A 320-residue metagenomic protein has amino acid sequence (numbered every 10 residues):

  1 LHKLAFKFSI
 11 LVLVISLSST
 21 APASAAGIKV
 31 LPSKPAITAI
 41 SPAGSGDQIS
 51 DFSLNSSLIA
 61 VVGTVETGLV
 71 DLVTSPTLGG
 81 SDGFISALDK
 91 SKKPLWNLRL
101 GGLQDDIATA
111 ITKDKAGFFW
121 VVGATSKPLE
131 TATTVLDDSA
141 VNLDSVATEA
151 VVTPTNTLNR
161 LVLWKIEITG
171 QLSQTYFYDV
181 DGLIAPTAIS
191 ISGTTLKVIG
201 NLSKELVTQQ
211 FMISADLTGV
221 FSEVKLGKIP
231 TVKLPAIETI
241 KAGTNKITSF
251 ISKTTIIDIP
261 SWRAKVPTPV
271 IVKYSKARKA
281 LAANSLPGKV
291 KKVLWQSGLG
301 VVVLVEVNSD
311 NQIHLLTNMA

Functional and structural regions predicted by a protein language model:
L1-K7: Positively charged n-region of N-terminal signal peptides that target proteins for export
H2, S18-P22, S57: Short, intrinsically disordered, low-complexity terminal segments
A5, S16, Q174-F177: Intrinsic structural disorder/low-complexity segments
F8-S19: Bacterial N-terminal signal peptides
A23-A320: A sequence-level/structural motif corresponding to short, flexible coil/turn segments enriched in small polar residues
